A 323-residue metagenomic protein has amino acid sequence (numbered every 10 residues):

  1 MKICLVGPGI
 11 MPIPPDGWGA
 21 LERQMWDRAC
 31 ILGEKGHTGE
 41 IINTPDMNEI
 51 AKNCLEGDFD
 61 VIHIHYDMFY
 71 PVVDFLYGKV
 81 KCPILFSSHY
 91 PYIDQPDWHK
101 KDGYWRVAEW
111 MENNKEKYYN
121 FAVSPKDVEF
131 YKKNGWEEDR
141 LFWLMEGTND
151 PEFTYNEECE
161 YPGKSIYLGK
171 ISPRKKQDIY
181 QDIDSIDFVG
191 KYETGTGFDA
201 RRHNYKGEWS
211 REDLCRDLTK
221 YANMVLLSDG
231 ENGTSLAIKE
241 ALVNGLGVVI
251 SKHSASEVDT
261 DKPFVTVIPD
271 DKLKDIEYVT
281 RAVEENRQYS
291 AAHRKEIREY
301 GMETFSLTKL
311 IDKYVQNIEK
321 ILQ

Functional and structural regions predicted by a protein language model:
I3-C4, V61-H63, Y77-P96, F121: Active-site proximal beta-strand in glycosyltransferases
A20, E277, R287-E319: A charged, aromatic-enriched C-terminal amphipathic alpha-helix characteristic of glycosyltransferases across folds
P91-Y92, K100-N120, T219: Membrane-proximal helix-turn-helix segments that form the acceptor-binding/catalytic region of lipid-linked
E116-K132, W136-T154: Donor nucleotide-sugar binding/catalytic pocket of nucleotide-sugar-dependent glycosyltransferases
E157-K175, Q181-D187: Conserved donor-binding/catalytic core segment of Leloir-type glycosyltransferases
I171, Y192, R201-T219: Conserved active-site histidine-acidic residue motif and adjacent donor-binding/catalytic loop of glycosyltransferases
T219-G233, L246: Acidic donor-binding loop of glycosyltransferase active sites
G247-S251: Short hydrophobic beta-strand element within catalytic cores of glycosyltransferases and related nucleotide-activated
